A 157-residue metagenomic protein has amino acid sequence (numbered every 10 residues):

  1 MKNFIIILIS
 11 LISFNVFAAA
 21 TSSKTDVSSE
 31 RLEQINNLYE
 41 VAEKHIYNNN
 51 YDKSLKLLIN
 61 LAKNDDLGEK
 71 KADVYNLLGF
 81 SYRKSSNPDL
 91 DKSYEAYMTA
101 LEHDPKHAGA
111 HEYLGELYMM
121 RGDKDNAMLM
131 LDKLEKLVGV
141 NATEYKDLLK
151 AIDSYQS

Functional and structural regions predicted by a protein language model:
T21-L32, M128-S157: Terminal, low-structured helical/coil segments at or just beyond the last alpha-helical repeat
N48, S85-N87, R121: Structural motif corresponding to the intra-repeat A-B loop/turn of tetratricopeptide repeats
N64-L67, H103, L137-V140: Structural marker of alpha-solenoid helical repeat scaffolds
K71-V74, A110, E144: TPR alpha-solenoid repeat register
L77, Y113, D147-A151: Canonical tetratricopeptide repeat
